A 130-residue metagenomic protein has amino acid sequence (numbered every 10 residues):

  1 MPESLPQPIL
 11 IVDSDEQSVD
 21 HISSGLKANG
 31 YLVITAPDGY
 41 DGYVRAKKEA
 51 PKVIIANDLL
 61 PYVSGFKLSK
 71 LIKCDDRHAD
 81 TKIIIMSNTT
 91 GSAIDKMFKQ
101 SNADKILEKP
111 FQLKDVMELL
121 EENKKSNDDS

Functional and structural regions predicted by a protein language model:
M1-P8, K114-S130: Non-catalytic signal-transmission and effector/linker regions of two-component phosphorelay proteins
D20-A28: Charged docking surfaces used in two-component/phosphorelay signaling
G30-P37, R45: Short hydrophobic/Thr-rich beta-strand motif most characteristic of the beta2 strand and flanking loop of CheY-like
D38-D41, S64-K67: Acidic catalytic/metal-coordinating carboxylates
E49-A56, L60: Active-site beta3 strand of CheY-like receiver
L60-P61, G91: The feature encodes the CheY-like receiver
K67, T89-L107, K114, E118: Alpha4 helix (beta4-alpha4-beta5 surface) of REC/receiver domains from two-component response regulators
